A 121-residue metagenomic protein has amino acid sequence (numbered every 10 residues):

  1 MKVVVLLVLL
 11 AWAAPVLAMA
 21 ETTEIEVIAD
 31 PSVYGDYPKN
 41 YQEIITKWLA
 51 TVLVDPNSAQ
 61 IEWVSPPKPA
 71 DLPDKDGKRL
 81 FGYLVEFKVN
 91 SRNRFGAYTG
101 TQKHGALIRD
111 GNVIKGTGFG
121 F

Functional and structural regions predicted by a protein language model:
M1-V4: Positively charged n-region of N-terminal signal peptides that target proteins for export
L7: Small, basic N-terminal interaction modules of short regulatory proteins
A13-P15: N-terminal signal peptide c-region/cleavage motif recognized by signal peptidases
M19-F121: Cystatin/cathelin-like cysteine-protease inhibitor module
